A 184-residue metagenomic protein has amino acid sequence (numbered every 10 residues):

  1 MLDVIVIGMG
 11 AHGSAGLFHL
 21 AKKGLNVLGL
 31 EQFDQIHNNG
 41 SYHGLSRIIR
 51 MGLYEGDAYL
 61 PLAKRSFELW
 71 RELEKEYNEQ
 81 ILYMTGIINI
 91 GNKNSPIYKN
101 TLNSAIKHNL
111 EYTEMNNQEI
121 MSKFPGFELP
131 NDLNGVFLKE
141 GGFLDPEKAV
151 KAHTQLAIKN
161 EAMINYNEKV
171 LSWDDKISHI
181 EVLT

Functional and structural regions predicted by a protein language model:
M1-H12, L28: Beta1/beta-strand and adjacent pyrophosphate-binding region of the FAD-binding site in flavoprotein oxidoreductases
L17, A21-K22, L156: Gly/Ala-rich phosphate-binding loop of Rossmann-like dinucleotide-binding domains, activating on the conserved
A21-Y42: Glycine-rich FAD pyrophosphate-binding loop
K23-L25, Y77, H108, N160: Helix C-cap/helix->beta junction micro-motif
N39-S46, F127: Short, flexible, mixed-charge acidic loops at enzyme active sites
S46-K123: Dinucleotide-binding Rossmann-like beta1-alpha1 core, especially the glycine-rich loop that anchors the ADP
N92-N160, N165-Y166, S172-S178: Flavin (FAD/FMN) cofactor-binding and adjacent substrate-gating region of FAD-dependent oxidoreductase domains
